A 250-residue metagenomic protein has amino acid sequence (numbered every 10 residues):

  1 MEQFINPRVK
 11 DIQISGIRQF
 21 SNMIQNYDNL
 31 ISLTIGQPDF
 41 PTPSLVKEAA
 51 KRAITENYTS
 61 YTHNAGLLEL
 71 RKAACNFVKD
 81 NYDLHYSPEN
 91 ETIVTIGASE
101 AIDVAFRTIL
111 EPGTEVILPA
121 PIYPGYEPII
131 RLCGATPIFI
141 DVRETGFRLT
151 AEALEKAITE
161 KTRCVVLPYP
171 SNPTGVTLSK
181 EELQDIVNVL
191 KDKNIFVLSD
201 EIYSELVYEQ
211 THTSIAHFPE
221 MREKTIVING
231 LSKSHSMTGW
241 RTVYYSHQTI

Functional and structural regions predicted by a protein language model:
N6-G97, V104: N-terminal small-domain helix-loop-helix segment of the aminotransferase-like
F20, Y126, I186: Aromatic/hydrophobic pocket-lining residues that form π-stacking "cages" and hydrophobic walls in ligand
P88, T108-L167, K180: PLP-dependent aminotransferase-like
T114, A135, L190-F196, M221-E223: A short helix->loop->beta-strand "cap" motif at the edges of active sites that frequently abuts
V142-H212, A216: Active-site phosphate-binding strand-loop segment of PLP-dependent enzymes
F218-I250: Active-site PLP attachment segment
